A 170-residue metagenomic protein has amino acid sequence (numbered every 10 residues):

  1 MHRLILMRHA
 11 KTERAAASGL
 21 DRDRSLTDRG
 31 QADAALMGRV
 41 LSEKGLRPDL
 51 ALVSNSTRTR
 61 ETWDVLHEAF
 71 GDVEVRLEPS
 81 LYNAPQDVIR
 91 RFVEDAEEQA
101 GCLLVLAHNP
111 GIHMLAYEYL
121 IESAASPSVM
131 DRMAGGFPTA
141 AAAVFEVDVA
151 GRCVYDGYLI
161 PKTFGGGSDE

Functional and structural regions predicted by a protein language model:
H2-A84, E118-S126, F137-A140, G167-E170: Active-site-proximal alpha-helix that buttresses catalytic centers in soluble enzyme cores
L4, C102-L104, A142: Residue-level preference for the first positions of well-ordered beta-strands
K44-L46, D95-G101: Glycine-rich phosphate-binding loop signature in dinucleotide/nucleotide-binding domains
N55-S56, A107-P110, Y158: Short, well-ordered beta-to-alpha junction loops that form the rim of enzyme active sites and present histidine/acidic
Y82-V93: Short alpha-helix plus adjacent loop in nuclease-associated cores
G101-L120: A glycine-rich beta-strand to alpha-helix segment that forms a phosphate/ribose-binding loop at ligand/cofactor sites
L120-V154, P161: Domain-level recognition of soluble alpha/beta enzyme cores, biased toward histidine phosphatases/phosphomutases
G157-G167: Short, solvent-exposed aromatic-acidic interface loops
